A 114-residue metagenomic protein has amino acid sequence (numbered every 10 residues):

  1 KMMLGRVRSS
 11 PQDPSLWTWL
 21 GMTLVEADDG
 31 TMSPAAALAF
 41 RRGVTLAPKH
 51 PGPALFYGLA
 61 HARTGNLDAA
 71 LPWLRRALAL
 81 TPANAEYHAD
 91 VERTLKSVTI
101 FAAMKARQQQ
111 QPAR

Functional and structural regions predicted by a protein language model:
M2-M3, W73: Generic, low-specificity signal for short hydrophobic/alpha-helical stretches with a mild N-terminal bias, encompassing
M3-R63, A79: Alpha-helical adaptor scaffolds
G30-R42, T64-W73, V98-Q108: Structural signature of tandem alpha-helical TPR/SEL1-like repeats, specifically the intra-repeat loop/turn
L55-L59, D68-R75, A89, R93: A generic structural signal for well-ordered alpha-helical surface patches
R76-R114: Terminal, low-structured helical/coil segments at or just beyond the last alpha-helical repeat
